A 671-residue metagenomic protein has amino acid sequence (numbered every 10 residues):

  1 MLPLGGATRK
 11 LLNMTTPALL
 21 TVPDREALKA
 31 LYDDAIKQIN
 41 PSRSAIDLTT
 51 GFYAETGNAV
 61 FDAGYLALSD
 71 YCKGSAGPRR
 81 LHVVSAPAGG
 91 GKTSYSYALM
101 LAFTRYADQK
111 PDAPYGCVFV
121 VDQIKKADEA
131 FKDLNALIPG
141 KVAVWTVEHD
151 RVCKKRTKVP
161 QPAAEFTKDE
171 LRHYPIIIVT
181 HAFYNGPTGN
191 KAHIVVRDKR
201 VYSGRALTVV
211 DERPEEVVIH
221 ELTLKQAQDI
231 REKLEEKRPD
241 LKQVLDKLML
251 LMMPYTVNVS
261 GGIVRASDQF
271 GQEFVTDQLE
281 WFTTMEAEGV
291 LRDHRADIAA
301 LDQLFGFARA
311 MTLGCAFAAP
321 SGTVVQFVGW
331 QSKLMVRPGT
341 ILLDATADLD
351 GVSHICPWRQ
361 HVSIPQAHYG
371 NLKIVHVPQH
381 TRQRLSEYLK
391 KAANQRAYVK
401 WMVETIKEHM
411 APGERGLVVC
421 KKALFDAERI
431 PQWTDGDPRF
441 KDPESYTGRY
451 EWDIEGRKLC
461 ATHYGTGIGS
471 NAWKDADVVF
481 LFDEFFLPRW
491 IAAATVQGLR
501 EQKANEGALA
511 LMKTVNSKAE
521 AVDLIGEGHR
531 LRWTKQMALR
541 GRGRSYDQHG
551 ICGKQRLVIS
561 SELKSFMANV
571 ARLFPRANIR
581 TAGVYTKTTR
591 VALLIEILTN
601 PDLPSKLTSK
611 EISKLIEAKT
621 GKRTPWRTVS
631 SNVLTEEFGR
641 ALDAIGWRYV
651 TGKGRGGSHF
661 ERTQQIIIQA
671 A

Functional and structural regions predicted by a protein language model:
P3-A671: ASCE RecA-like P-loop NTPase motor cores that couple ATP hydrolysis to mechanical translocation on nucleic acids
